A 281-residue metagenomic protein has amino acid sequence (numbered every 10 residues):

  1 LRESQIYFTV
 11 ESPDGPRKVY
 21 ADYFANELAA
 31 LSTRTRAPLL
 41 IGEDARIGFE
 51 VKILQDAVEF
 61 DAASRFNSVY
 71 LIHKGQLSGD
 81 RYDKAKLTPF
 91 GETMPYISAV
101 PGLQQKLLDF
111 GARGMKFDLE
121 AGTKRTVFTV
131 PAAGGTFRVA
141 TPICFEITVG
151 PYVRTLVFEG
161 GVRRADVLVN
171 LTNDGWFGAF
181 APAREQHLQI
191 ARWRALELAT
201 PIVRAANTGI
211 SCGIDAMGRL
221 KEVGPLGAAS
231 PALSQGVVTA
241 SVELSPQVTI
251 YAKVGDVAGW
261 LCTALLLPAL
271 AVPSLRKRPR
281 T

Functional and structural regions predicted by a protein language model:
L1-T281: Enzyme catalytic cores with a strong preference for nitrogen-chemistry domains
